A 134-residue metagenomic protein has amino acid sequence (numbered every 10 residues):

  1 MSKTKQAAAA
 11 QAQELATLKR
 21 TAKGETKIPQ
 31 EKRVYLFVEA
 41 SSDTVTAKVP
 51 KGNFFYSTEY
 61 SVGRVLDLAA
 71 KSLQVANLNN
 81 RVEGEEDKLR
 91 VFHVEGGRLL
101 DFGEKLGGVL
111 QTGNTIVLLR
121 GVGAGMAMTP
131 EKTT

Functional and structural regions predicted by a protein language model:
M1-P50, Y60: PEST-like low-complexity intrinsically disordered regions enriched in Ser/Thr/Pro and acidic residues
Y35-F37, F55, R90-H93, V117-L119: Beta-strand cores of modular interaction/reader domains in eukaryotic scaffold and signaling proteins, especially PDZ
S41-D43, E59-S61, S72, G96-G97 (+1 more regions): Conserved beta-strand elements of beta-rich interaction domains across eukaryotes, especially beta-propellers
K48-V49, L66, N77-V82, D101-G103 (+1 more regions): Intrinsically disordered, low-complexity regions enriched in proline, serine, glycine and charged residues
F55-V82: Short amphipathic, charge-patterned alpha-helical segments
L78-G107: Short acidic beta-strand-loop surface patches of small beta-rich interaction domains
L100-R120: Extended, charged low-complexity segments that frequently continue into or abut oligomerization scaffolds
G113-T134: C-terminal helix/juxtamembrane-tail motif
